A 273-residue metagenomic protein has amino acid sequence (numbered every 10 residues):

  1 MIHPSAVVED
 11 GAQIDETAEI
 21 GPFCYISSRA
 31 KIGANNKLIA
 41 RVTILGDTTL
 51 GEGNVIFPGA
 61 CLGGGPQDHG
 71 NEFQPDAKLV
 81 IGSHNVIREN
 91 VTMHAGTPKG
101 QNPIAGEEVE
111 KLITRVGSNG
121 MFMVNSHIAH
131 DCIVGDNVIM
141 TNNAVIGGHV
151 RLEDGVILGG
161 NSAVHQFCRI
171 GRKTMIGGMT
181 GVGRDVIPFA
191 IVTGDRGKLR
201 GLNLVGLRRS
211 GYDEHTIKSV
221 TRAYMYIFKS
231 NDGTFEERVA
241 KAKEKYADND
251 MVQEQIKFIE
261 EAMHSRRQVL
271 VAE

Functional and structural regions predicted by a protein language model:
M1-S5, D10-G11, E16-T17, G53 (+8 more regions): Terminal amphipathic alpha-helical/low-complexity segments used for targeting or macromolecular assembly
M1-T193, G197-K198: Structural signal for interior beta-strand "rungs" in well-ordered beta-sheet cores of soluble enzyme domains
